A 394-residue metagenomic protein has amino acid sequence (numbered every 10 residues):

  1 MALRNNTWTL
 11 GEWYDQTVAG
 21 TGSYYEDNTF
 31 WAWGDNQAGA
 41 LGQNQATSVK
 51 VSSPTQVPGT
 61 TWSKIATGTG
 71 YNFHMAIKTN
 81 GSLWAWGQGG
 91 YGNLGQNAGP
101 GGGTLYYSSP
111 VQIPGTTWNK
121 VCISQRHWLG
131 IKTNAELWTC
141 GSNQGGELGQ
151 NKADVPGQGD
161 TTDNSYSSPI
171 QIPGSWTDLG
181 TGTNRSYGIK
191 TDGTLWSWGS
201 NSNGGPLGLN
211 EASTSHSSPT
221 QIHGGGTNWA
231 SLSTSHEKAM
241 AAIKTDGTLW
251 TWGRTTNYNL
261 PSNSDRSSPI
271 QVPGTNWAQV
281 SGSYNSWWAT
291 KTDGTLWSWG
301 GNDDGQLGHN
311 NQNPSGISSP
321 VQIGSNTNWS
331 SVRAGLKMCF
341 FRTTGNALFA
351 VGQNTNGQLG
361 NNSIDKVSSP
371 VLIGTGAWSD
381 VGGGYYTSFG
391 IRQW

Functional and structural regions predicted by a protein language model:
M1-D27, W31-W33, R392-W394: Enriched but not universal
W31-V51, G87-S108, G141-Y166, W198-S217 (+3 more regions): Short glycine/serine- and acidic-residue-enriched loop/turn motifs that recur at repeat junctions
A32, N72-A76, A85, H127-G130 (+11 more regions): Conserved core positions of repeat-based scaffolds
T69-G70, T79, I123-Q125, T133 (+9 more regions): Residue-level detector of Asp-centered blade-edge/turn motifs that repeat once per structural unit in beta-propeller
V381-W394: Blade-level signature of beta-propeller repeat domains, shared across WD40, Kelch, NHL, RCC1 and BNR/Asp-box propellers
